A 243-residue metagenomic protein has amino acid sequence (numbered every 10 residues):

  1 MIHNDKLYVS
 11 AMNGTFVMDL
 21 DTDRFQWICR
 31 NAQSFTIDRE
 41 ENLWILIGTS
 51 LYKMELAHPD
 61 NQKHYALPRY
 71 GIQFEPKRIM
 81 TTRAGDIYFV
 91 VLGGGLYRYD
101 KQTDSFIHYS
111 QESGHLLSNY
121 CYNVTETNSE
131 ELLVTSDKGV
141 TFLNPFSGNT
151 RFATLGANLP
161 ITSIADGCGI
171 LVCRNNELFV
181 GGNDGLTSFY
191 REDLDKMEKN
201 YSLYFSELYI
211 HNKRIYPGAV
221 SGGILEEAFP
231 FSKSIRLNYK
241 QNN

Functional and structural regions predicted by a protein language model:
I2-N4, I37-E40, T81-A84, E126-S129 (+1 more regions): Residue-level detector of Asp-centered blade-edge/turn motifs that repeat once per structural unit in beta-propeller
N4-K6, N42-L43, Y52-K53, H58-P59: Sequence-structural signature of mature extracellular/luminal beta-sheet repeat domains, prominently beta-propellers
K6-V9, N42-I45, D86-F89, E131-V134 (+1 more regions): Conserved beta-propeller blade signature
L7-A11, W27, Q33-R39, L43-I47: Solenoidal tandem-repeat scaffolds enriched in leucines and small polar residues
M12-N13, R214: Soluble non-transmembrane domains of integral membrane proteins
F16-L20: Surface-exposed loop/turn elements that mediate protein-protein interactions on large endomembrane-trafficking
W27-N31, T49, K63, L67-R78 (+4 more regions): Residue-level "micro-hotspots" composed of small/polar
